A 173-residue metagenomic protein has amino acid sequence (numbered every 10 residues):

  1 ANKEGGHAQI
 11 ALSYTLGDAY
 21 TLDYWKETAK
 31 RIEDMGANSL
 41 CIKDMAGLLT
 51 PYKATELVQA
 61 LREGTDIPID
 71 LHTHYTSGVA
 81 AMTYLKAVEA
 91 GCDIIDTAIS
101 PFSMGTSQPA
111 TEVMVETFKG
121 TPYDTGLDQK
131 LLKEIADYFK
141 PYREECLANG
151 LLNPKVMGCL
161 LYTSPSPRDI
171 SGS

Functional and structural regions predicted by a protein language model:
K3-A8, T15-G64, A90: Alpha/beta enzyme core
A8-L12, L40-I42, I69-T73, I95-T97: Hydrophobic faces of well-ordered beta-strands that scaffold small-molecule active sites in alpha/beta enzyme cores
P51-R62, R143, L147-L161: Active-site/ligand-binding-proximal alpha/beta "capping" segment
V79-A90: Catalytic cores of alpha/beta
D93-S107: Glycine-rich phosphate-binding active-site loops on the catalytic face of alpha/beta enzymes
T106-D124: C-terminal helical cap(s) of enzyme catalytic domains, especially alpha/beta-barrels
Y123-L131: A conserved active-site cap/scaffold subdomain adjacent to cofactor or substrate pockets
Y162-G172: Single conserved hydrophobic/aromatic residue that forms the stacking wall/gate of nucleotide- or nucleobase-binding
